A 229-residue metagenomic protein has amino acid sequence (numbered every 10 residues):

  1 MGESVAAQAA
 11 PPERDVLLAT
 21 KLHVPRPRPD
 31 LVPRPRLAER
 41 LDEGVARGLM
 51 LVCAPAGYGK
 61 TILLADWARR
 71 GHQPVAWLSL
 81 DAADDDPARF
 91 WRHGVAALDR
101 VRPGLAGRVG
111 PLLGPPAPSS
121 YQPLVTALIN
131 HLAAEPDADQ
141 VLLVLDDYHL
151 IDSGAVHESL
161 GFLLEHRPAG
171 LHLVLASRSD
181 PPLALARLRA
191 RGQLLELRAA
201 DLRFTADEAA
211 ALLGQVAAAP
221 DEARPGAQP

Functional and structural regions predicted by a protein language model:
G2-S4, A10-V16, T20, R36 (+6 more regions): Alpha-helical sensor/transducer elements of the RecA-like P-loop NTPase core
Q8-L41, G107-L113: Conserved adenine-nucleotide phosphate-binding loops and their immediately adjacent elements
V45-A46, D137-D139, R167-G170: Short loop/turn elements that form and flank the Walker-type P-loop nucleotide-binding site in RecA-like NTPase cores
L49: Walker A (P-loop) ATP-phosphate-binding motif of ABC ATPase nucleotide-binding domains
V52: Hydrophobic anchor at the beta1->P-loop junction of P-loop NTPases
A56-Y58, I62-V141, L150-D152, E196 (+1 more regions): Conserved phosphate-binding/catalytic loops and adjacent sensor/switch elements of nucleotide-binding enzymes, spanning
D146-D147: Walker B catalytic acidic pair
